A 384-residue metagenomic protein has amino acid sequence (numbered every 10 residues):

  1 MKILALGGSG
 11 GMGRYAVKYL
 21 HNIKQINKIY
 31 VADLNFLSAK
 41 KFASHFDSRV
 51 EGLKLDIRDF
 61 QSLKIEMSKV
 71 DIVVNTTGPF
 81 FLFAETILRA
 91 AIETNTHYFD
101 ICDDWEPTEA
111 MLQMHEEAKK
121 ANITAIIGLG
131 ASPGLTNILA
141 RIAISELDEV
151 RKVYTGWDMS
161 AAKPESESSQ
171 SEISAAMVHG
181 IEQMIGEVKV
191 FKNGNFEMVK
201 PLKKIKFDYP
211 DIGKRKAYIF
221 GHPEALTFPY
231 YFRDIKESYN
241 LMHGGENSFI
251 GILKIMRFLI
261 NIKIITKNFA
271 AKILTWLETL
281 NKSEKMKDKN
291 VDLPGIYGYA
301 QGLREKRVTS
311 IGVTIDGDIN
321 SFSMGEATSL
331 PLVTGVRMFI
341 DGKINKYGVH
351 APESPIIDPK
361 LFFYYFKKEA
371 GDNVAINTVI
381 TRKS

Functional and structural regions predicted by a protein language model:
L4-Y19: N-terminal Rossmann NAD(P)H-binding glycine-rich loop of SDR-like oxidoreductase domains
K28-Y30: Short beta-strand element of Class I
N35-L37: Helix N-cap at the beta1-alpha1 junction of Rossmann-like dinucleotide-binding domains, i.e., the first residues
F46-D59: Rossmann-fold cofactor-recognition segment
D56-K69, T76-P79: Conserved Rossmann-fold cofactor-binding substructure of NAD(P)-dependent oxidoreductases
P79, A90-T108: ADP-ribose/adenylate-binding Rossmann-like module
C102-I123: Rossmann-fold NAD(P)-binding glycine/threonine-rich loop
E146-S384: C-terminal catalytic/substrate-binding lobe primarily of soluble NAD(P)-dependent oxidoreductases
